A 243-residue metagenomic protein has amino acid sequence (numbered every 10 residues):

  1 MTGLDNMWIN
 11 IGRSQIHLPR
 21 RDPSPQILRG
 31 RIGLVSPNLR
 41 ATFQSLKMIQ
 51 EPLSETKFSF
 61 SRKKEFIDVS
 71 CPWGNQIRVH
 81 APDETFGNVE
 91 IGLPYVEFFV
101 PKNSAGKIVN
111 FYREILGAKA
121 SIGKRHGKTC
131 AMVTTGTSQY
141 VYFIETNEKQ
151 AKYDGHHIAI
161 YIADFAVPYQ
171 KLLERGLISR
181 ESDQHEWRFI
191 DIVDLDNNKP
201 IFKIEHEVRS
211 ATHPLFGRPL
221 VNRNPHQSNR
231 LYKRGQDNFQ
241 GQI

Functional and structural regions predicted by a protein language model:
M1-I16, E65, F99-Y140, E174 (+1 more regions): Core segments of cupin and vicinal oxygen chelate
M7-S14, P19-I49, E65-S70, G92-S104 (+2 more regions): Vicinal oxygen chelate
H17-P19, R78-H80, V141-I144: Conserved beta-strand in the GNAT
R29-L34, H80-V109, I115, K119-S121 (+2 more regions): N-terminal beta-strand motif that seeds the catalytic metal site of vicinal oxygen chelate
I49-E55, L116-K119, R175-S182: A common structural junction motif
K57-R62: Short loop/turn motifs at secondary-structure junctions and domain boundaries
K64-G87: Short, structured interface segments
E174-N222: A contiguous, mid-protein "functional segment" used to position or interact with cofactors/ions or partner subunits
